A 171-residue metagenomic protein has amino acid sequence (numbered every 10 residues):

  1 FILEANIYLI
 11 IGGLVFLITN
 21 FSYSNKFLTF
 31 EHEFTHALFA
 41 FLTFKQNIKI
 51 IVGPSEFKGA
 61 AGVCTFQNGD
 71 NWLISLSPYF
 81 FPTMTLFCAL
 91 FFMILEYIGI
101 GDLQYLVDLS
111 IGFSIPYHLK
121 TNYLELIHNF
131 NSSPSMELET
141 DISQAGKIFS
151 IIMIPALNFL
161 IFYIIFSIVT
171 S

Functional and structural regions predicted by a protein language model:
F1, S55-S171: Metalloprotease/metallohydrolase-associated module, dominated by Zn2+-dependent proteases
F1-F21: Topogenic membrane-insertion module of multi-pass membrane proteins
L14-E31, N68-N71: Short pre-active-site segment immediately N-terminal to the catalytic Zn-binding motif
N20-S22, F41-K45, T121: Juxtamembrane membrane-interface segments at transmembrane alpha-helix termini
Y23-S24, F30, F44-I48, Y97 (+2 more regions): Transmembrane helix-loop junctions in multipass membrane proteins, especially transporters and channels
L28-F41: Active-site recognition of the HExxH zinc-binding catalytic motif
A40-G62: Short, charged cytosolic
